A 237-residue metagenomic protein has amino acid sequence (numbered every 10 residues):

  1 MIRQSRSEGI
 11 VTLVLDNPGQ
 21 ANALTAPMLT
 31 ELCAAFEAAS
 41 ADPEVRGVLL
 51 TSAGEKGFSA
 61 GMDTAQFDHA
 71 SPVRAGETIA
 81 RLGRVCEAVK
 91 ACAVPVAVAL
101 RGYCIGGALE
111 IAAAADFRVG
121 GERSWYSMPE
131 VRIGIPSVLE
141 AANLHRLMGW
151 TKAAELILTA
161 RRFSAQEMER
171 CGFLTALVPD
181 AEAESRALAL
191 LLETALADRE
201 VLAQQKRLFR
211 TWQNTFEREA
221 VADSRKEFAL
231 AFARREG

Functional and structural regions predicted by a protein language model:
M1-E8, D42, E55, A160 (+4 more regions): C-terminal alpha-helix plus adjacent terminal tail
M1-T51, E87: Conserved CoA-thioester-binding segment of acyl-CoA-metabolizing enzymes
L13, N17, L32, L50 (+5 more regions): Terminal peptide-recognition signature
P27, E31, R81, A88 (+3 more regions): Charged catalytic carboxylate motif
A35, A39, V89-C92, T194 (+1 more regions): Hydrophobic helix-cap positions at the C-terminus of alpha-helices in RecA-like/P-loop ATPase nucleotide-binding cores
S52-V85, F216: Glycine- (often His-adjacent) and acidic-residue-rich active-site loop that binds/positions the CoA thioester
E55-S59, I105-G106, S127, F209: Short, active-site-adjacent cap segments at secondary-structure transitions
E87-R199: Crotonase-fold acyl-CoA enzyme core
